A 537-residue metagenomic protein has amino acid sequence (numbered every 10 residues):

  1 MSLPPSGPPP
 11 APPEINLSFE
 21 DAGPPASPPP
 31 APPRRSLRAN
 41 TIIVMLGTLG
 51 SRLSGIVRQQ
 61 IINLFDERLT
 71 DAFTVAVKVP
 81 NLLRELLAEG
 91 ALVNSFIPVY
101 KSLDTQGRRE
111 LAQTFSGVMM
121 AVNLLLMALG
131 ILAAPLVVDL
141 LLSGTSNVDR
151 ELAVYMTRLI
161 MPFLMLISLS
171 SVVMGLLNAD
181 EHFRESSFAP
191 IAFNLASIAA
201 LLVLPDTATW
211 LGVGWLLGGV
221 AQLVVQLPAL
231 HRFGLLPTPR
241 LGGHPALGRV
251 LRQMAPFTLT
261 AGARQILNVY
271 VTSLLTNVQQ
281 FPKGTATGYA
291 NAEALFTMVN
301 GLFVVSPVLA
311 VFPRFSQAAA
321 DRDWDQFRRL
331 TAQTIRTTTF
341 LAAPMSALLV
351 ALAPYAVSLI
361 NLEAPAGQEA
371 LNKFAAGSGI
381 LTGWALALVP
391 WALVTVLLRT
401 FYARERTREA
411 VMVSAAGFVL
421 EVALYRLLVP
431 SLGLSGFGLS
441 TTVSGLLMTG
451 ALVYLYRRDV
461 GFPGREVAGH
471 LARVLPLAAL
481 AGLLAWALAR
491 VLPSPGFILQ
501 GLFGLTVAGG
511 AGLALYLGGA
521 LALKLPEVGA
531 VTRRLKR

Functional and structural regions predicted by a protein language model:
S2-R537: Membrane-embedded alpha-helical bundles of multi-pass transporters/translocases, especially carrier/permease families
